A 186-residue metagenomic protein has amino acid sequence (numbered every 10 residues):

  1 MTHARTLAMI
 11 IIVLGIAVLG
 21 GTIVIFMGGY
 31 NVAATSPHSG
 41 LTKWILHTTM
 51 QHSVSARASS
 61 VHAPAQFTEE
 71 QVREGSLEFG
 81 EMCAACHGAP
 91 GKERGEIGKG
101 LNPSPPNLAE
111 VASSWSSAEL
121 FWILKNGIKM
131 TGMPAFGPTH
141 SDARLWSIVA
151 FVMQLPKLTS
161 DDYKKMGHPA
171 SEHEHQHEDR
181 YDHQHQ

Functional and structural regions predicted by a protein language model:
T2-R73, S114-E119, F136-V152, H168-H183: Periplasmic c-type cytochrome electron-transfer domains
A65, L108, M133: Short clusters of hydrophobic/aromatic residues that line enzyme substrate/ligand-binding pockets
T68-K92, N126, H177: Sequence/structural segment immediately N-terminal to covalent heme-attachment motifs in c-type and related
V72, S76, G88-W122: Gly/Gly-Pro-rich "capping" loops immediately C-terminal to redox-active cysteine motifs in periplasmic/lumenal
A84, K125-K129, A150-K157: Sec-exported extracytoplasmic/periplasmic mature domains
K92-G95, S114-W115, T131-G137, Q154-K164: Inter-heme linker and motif-flanking segments adjacent to c-type heme-binding CXXCH motifs in c-type cytochromes
M130-T131, L145: Structural micro-motif
